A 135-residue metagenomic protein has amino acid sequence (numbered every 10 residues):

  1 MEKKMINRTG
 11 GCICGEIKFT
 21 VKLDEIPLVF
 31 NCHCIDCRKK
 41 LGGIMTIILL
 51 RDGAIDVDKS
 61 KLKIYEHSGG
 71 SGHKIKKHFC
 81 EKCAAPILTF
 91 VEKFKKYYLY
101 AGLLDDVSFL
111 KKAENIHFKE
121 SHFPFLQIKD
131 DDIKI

Functional and structural regions predicted by a protein language model:
M1-G11, E16-I135: A short Gly-Trp-Pro
